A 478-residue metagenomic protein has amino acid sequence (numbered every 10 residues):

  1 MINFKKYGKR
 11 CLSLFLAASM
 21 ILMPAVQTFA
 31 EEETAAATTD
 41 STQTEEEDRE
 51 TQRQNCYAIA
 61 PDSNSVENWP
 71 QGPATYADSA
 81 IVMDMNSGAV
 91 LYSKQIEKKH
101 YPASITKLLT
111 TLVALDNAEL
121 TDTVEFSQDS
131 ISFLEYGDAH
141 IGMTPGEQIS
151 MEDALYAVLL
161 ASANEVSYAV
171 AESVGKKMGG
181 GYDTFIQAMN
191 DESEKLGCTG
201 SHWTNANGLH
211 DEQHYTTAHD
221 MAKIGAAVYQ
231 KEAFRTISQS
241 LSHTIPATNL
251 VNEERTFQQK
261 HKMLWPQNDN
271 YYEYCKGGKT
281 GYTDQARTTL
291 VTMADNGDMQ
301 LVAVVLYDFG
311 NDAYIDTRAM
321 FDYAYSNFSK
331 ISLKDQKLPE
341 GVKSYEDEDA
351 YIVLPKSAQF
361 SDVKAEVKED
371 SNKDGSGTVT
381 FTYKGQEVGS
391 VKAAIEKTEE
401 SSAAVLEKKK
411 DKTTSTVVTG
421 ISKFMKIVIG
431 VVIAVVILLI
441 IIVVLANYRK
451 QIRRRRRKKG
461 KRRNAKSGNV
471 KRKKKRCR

Functional and structural regions predicted by a protein language model:
I2-N3, L14, T28-H219, K223-E232: Active-site-adjacent loops and short helices of periplasmic peptidoglycan-processing enzymes
Y7-F15, V428-V432: Alpha-helical transmembrane segments
R10-C11, L108, N296, I427: Hydrophobic alpha-helical segments, especially transmembrane helices and their immediate juxtamembrane helical caps
L16, M20-P24: Hydrophobic core
P73-A77, V436-V444: Extracytoplasmic Gram-positive cell-surface binding/anchoring modules and repeats
C198-T199, E212-Y215, H219-D220, G225-V431 (+2 more regions): Domain-terminus/edge residues, biased toward the C-terminal soluble/receptor-binding domains of extracytoplasmic
G460-R478: Solvent-exposed, low-complexity, intrinsically disordered, charge-rich segments adjacent to transmembrane helices
